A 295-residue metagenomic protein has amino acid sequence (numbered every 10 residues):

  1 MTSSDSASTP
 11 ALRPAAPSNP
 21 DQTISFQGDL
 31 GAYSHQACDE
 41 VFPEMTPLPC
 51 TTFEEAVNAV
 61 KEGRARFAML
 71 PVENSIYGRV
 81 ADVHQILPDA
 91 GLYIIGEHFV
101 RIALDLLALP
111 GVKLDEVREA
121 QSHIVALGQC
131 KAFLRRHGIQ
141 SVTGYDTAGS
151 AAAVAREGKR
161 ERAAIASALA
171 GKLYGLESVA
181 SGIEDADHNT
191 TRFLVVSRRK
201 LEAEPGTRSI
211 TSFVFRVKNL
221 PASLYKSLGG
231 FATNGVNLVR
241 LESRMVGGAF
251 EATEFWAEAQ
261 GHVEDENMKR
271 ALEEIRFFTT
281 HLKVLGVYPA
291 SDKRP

Functional and structural regions predicted by a protein language model:
M1-P295: Domain-level signature for soluble enzymes in the chorismate/prephenate branch of the shikimate pathway
